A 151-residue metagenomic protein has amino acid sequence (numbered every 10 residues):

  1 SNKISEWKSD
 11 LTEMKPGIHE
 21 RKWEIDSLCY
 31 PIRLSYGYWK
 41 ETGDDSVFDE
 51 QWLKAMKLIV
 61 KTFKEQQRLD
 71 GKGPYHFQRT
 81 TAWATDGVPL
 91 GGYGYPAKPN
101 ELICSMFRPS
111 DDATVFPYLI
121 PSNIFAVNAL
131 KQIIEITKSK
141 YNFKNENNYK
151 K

Functional and structural regions predicted by a protein language model:
S1-T85: Aromatic-rich carbohydrate-recognition surfaces in CAZymes
N2-K22, W83-Y118: Acidic/His metal-coordination segments adjacent to aromatic residues that form catalytic metal sites in metalloenzymes
W23, S27, F48-A55, Y95 (+3 more regions): Short, contiguous, pocket-lining structural segments that sit at or immediately flank catalytic/ligand-binding sites
K61-T81, V115-L119, F125-K151: Catalytic cores of carbohydrate-active enzymes
